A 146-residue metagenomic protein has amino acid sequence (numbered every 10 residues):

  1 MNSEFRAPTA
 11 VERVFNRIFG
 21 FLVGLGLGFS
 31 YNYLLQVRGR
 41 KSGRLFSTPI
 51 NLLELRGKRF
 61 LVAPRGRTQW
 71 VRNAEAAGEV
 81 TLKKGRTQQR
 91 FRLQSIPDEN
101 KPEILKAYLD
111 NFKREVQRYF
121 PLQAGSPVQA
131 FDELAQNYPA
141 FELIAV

Functional and structural regions predicted by a protein language model:
M1, R13, F21, G28-S30 (+6 more regions): A generic structural signal for ordered alpha-helices
M1-N32, Q117-S126, E133-A135: Alpha-helical membrane-targeting segments
N2-S3, V37-S42, W70-A76: Short, functional N-terminal and low-complexity linear motifs
E4-F19, R44-I50, L61, I96-K101: Short low-complexity stretches enriched in small and charged residues
S30-P64: Short beta-strand segments
K58, R65-V146: Short, structured beta-strand-loop surface elements
